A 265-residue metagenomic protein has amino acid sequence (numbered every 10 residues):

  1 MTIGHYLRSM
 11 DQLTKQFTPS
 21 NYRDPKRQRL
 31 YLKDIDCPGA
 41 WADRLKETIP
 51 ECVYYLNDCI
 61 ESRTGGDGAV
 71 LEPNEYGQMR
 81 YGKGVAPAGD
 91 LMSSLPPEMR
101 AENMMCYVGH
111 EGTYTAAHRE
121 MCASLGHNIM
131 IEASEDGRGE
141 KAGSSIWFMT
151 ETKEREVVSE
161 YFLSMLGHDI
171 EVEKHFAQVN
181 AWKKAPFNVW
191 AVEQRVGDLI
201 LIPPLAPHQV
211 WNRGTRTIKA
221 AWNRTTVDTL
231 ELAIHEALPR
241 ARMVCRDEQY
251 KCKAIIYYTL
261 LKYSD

Functional and structural regions predicted by a protein language model:
T2-D198, A206-D265: Active-site region of the double-stranded beta-helix
